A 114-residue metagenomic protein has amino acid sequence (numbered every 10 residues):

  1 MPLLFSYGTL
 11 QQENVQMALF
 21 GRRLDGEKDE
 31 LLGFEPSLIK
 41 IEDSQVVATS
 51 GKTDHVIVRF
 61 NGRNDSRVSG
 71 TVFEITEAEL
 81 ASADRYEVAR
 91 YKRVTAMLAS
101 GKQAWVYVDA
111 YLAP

Functional and structural regions predicted by a protein language model:
M1-P114: Glycine-aromatic micro-motifs
